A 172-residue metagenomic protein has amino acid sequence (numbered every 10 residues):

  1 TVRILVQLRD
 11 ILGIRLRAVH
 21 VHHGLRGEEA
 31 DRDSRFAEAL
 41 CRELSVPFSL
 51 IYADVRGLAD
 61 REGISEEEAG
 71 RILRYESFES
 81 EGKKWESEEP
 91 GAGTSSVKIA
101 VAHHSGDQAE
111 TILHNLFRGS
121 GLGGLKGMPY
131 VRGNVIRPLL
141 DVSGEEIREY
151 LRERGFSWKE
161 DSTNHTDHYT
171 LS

Functional and structural regions predicted by a protein language model:
T1-S172: Core alpha/beta nucleotide-donor-binding catalytic domains of modification enzymes
